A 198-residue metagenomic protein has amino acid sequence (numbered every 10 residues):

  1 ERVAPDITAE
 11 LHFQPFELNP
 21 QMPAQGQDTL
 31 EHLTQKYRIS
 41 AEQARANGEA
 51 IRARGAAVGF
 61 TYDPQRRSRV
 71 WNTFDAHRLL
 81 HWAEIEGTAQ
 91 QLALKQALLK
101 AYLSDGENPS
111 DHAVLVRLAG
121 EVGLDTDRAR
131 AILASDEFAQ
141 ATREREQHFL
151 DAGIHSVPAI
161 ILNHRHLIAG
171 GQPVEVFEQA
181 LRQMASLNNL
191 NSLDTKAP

Functional and structural regions predicted by a protein language model:
E1-A9, F13, L80-P198: C-terminal cap of thioredoxin/glutaredoxin-like
E1-Y102: Structural alpha/beta surface segment adjacent to cysteine/selenocysteine redox centers across thiol/disulfide enzymes
